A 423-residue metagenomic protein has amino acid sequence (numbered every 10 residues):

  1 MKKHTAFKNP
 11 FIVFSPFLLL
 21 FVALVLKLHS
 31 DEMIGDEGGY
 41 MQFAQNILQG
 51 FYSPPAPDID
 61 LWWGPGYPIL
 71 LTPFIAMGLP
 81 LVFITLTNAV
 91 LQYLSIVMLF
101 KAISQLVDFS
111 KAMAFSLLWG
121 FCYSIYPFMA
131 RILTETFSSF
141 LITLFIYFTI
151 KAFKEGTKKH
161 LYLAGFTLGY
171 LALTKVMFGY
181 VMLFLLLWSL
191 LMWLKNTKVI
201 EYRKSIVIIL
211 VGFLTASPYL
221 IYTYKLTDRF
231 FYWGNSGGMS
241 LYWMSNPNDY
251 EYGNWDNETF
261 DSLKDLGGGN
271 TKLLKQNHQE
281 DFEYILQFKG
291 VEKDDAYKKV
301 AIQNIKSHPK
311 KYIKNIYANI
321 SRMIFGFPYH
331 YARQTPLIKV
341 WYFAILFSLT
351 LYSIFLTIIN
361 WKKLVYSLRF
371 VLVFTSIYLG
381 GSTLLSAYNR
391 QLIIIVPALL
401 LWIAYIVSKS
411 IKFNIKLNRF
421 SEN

Functional and structural regions predicted by a protein language model:
P10-V13, F83, I96-F121, S139-F140 (+2 more regions): Transmembrane-helix signature of polytopic, membrane-embedded enzymes that assemble or transfer cell-envelope glycans
V25-G38, Q49-A76, V82, Q303-S307: Membrane-proximal lumenal/periplasmic loop motifs of glycosylation machinery
G35, W62, F83-L91, L117-F121 (+4 more regions): Multi-pass, polyprenyl lipid-linked donor-dependent membrane glycosyltransferases
L61, P65-T72, M77-L94, F128 (+2 more regions): Loop-to-helix entry region of an early transmembrane alpha helix in multi-pass inner-membrane enzymes
F83-L86, L286, A296-Y297, Q303-T375 (+2 more regions): Membrane-interface anchor segments at the N-terminal boundary of transmembrane helices in multi-pass membrane enzymes
L86-V107, L144, L349-F355: Transmembrane-helix motifs of polytopic, lipid-linked glycan transferases
L106-F109, F145-L161, W193-K195, S410: Membrane-interface transmembrane helices that cradle and orient dolichyl/undecaprenyl
Y232-A318: Membrane-proximal stem/loop segments at transmembrane-domain junctions that anchor or position
